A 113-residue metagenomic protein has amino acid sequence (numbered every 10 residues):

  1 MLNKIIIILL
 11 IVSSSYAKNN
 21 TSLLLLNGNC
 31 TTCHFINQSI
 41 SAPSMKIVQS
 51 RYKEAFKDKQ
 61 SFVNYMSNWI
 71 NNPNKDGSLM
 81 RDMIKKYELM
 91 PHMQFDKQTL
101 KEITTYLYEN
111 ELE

Functional and structural regions predicted by a protein language model:
M1-I8: Sec-dependent signal peptide recognition, specifically the positively charged N-region followed immediately by
L10-L26, K53-A55: Electrostatic cytochrome c docking/interface patches
L26-N37, I103, L107: The canonical Cys-X-X-Cys-His
F35-S67: Gly/Gly-Pro-rich "capping" loops immediately C-terminal to redox-active cysteine motifs in periplasmic/lumenal
P43-Y52, N71-T99: Axial heme c-ligation environment in periplasmic c-type cytochrome domains
F56-N64, N68, E88-Y108: Periplasmic c-type cytochrome electron-transfer domains
E109-E113: Inter-heme linker and motif-flanking segments adjacent to c-type heme-binding CXXCH motifs in c-type cytochromes
